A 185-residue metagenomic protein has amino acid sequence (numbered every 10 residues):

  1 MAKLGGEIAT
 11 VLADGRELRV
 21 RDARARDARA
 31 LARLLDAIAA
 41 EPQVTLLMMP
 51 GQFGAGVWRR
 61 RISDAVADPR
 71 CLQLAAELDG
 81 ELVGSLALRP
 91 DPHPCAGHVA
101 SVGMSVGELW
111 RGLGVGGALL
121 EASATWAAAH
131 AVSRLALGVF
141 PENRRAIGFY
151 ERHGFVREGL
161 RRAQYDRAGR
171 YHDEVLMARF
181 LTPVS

Functional and structural regions predicted by a protein language model:
M1-R16, R170-S185: Terminal substrate-recognition subdomain of acyl/acetyltransferases
K3, A13, A39, P50-L109 (+2 more regions): Acetyl-CoA-dependent GNAT
R19-R33: A short beta-loop-alpha structural element at the N-terminal edge of CoA-dependent acyl/N-acetyltransferase catalytic
A75, A87, S101-S105, G114 (+3 more regions): Conserved beta-strand segments that form the floor/walls of ligand-binding pockets within enzyme and binding domains
G116, L120, E142-A146, A163-A168: Short glycine/proline-centered loop/turn elements that form peptide/ligand docking sites
L120, A127-G138: Conserved GNAT acetyl-CoA-binding A-motif
R134-F140, E151, V156-H172: Conserved catalytic-core motifs of GNAT/GCN5-like acyltransferases
